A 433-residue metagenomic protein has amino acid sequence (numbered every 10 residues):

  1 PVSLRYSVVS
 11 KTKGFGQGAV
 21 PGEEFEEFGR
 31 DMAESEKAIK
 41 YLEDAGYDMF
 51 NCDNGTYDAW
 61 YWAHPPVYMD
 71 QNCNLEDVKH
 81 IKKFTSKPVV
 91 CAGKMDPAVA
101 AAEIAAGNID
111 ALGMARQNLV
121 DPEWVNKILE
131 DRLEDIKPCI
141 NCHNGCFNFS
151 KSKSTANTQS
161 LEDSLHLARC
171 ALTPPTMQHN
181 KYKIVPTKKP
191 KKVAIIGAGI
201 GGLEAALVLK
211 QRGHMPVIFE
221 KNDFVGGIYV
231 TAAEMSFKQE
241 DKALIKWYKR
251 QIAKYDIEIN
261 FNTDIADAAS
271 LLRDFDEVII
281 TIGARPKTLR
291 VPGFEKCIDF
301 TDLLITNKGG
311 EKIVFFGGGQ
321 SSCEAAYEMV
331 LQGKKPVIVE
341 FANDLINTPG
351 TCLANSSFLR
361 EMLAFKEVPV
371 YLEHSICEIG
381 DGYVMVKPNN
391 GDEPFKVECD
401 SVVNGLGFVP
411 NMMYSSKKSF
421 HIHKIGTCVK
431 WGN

Functional and structural regions predicted by a protein language model:
P1-I196, I200, E204-Q211, P286-K287: Flavin-dependent oxidoreductase catalytic cores
F15-A19, Y61-P65, I228-A233, V291-P292 (+1 more regions): Short acidic, glycine/proline-rich loop/turn micro-motifs
G46, S86, G107, G213-M215 (+3 more regions): Glycine-centered short loops/turns at secondary-structure junctions
F50, I81, A115, I252 (+5 more regions): Hydrophobic, well-ordered secondary-structure elements that form the walls of internal hydrophobic environments
V99, A266-S270, G380: Short acidic active-site motifs
A105, Q251, S270-L272, M362 (+1 more regions): Structural alpha-helical scaffold elements that stabilize or flank donor/cofactor-binding regions in carbohydrate
T187-F219, N260-S270, D274, T281-V291 (+3 more regions): Rossmann-like dinucleotide/flavin-binding elements
I218-Y255, A326-I376, V429-G432: Rossmann-like dinucleotide-binding cores of NAD(P)H-dependent redox enzymes
